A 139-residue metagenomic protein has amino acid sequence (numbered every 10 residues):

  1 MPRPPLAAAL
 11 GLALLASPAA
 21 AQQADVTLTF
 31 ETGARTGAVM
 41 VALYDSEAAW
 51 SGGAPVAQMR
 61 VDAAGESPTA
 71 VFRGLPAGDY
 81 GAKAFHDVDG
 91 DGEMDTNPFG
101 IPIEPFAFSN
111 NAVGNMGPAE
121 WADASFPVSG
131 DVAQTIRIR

Functional and structural regions predicted by a protein language model:
A7-S17: Bacterial N-terminal signal peptides
S17-Q23: Sec/Tat signal peptide C-region and signal peptidase I cleavage site
A24-G33, V41: A short, amphipathic beta-strand motif
A34-S51: Short, ordered, surface-exposed loop/turn motifs in non-cytosolic proteins
E66, V71, P76-D79: A glycine-anchored, Pro-Gly-centered beta-turn/N-cap motif
Y80-A84: A short tyrosine-centered beta-strand micro-motif
V88-T96: Acidic, glycine-anchored loop motifs typical of Ca2+
E104-R139: Extracellular beta-sheet/turn segments enriched in Thr/Pro/Gly and aliphatic residues
